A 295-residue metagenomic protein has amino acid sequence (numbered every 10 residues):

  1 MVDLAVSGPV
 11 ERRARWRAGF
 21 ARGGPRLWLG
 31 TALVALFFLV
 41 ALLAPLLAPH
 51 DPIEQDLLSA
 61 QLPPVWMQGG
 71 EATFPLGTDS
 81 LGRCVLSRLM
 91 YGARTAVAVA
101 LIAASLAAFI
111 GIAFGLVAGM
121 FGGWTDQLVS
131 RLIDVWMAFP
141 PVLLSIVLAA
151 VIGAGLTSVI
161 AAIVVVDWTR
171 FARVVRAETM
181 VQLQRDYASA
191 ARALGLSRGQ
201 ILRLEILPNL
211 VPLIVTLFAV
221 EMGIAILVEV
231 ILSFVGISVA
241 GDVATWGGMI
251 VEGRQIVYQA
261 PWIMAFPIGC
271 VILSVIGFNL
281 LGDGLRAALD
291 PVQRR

Functional and structural regions predicted by a protein language model:
M1-A35, L280-R295: Transmembrane alpha-helical segments of polytopic membrane transport and secretion proteins
V2-A18, E71-C84, A118, G199-R203 (+1 more regions): Short, membrane-interfacial amphipathic segments enriched in basic
P25, P49, P63-Q68, P261 (+2 more regions): Proline-rich low-complexity regions
W28, L36, V40-T78, I237-V243: Hydrophobic alpha-helical transmembrane segments of membrane transport/permease proteins and related membrane-embedded
A32-P45, I214-I226: Hydrophobic alpha-helical membrane-insertion segments
L81-R295: Alpha-helical transmembrane segments of integral membrane proteins, especially multi-pass inner/plasma-membrane
